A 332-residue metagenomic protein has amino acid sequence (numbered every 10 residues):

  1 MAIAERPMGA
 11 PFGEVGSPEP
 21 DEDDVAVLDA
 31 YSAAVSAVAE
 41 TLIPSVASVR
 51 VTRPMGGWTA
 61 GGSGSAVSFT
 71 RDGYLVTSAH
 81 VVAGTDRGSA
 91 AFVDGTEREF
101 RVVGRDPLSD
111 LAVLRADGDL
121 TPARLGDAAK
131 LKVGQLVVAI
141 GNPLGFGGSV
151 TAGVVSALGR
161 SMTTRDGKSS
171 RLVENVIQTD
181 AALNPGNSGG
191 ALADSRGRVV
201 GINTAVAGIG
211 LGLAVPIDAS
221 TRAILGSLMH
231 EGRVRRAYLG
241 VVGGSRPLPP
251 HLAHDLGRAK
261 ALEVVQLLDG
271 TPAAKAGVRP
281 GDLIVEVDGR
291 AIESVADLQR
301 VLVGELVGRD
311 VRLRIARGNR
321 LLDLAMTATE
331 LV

Functional and structural regions predicted by a protein language model:
M1-A253, R258-K260, V303, N319 (+1 more regions): Serine-dependent protease modules
V102, V155, V264-L267, I284: A structural signal for short, hydrophobic beta-strand segments that form beta-sheets in beta-rich/all-beta domains
G226-R233, E263, G270, K275-R279 (+2 more regions): PDZ-domain C-terminal substructure recognizer with occasional recognition of PDZ-binding tails
